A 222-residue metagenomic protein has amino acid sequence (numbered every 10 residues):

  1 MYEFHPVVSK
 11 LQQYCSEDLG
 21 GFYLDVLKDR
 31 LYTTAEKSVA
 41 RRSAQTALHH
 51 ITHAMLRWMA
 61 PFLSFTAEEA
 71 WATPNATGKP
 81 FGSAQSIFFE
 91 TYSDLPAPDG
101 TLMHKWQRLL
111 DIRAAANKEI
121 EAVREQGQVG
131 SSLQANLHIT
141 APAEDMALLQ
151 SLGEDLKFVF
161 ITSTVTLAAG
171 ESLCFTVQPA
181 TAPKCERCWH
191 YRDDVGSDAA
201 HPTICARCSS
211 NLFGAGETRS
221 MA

Functional and structural regions predicted by a protein language model:
M1-P6: Short helix-adjacent coil turns
S9-L31: Core structural elements
L19, S64, I120, C188: Residue-level signal for inorganic ion chemistry
L24-E119, Q126-A143, T166-T176, T203-I204 (+2 more regions): Acidic, turn-prone loop/beta-hairpin segments
G153-K184: C-terminal edge-of-domain segments
C185-C188, C205-C208: Short cysteine-rich clusters marking metal-coordination/redox-active sites
Y191-D194, N211: Cys/His-rich metal-chelating microdomains
D194-T203: Short linker/helix segments within small regulatory modules
